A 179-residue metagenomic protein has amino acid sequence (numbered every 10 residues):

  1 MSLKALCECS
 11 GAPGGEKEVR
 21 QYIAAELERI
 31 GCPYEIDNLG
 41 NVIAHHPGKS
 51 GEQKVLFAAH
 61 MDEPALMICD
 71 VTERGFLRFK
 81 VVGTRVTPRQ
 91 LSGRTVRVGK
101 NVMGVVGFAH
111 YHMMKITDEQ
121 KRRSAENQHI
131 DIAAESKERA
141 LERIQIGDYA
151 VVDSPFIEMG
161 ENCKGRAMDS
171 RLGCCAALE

Functional and structural regions predicted by a protein language model:
M1-E179: N-terminal hydrophobic/helix-forming segments and targeting peptides
